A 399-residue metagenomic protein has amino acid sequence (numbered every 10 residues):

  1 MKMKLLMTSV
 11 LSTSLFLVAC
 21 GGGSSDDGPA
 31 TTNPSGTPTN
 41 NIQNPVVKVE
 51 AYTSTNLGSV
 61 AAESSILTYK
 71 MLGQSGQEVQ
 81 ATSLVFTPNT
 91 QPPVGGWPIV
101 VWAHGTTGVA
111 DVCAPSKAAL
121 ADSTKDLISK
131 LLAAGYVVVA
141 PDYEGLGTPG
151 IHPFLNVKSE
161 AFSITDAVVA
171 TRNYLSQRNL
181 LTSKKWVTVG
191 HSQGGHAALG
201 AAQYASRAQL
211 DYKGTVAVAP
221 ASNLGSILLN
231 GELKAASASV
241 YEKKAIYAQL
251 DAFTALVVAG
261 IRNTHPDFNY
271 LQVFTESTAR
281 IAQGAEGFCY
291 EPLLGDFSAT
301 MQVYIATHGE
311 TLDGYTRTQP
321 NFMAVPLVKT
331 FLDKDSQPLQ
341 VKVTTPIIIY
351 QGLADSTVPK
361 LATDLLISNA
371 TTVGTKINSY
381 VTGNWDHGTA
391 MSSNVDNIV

Functional and structural regions predicted by a protein language model:
F16-A19: C-terminal motif of bacterial Sec signal peptides marking the signal peptidase cleavage site
G22-G95: Catalytic-loop region of hydrolases
Q74-T82, F86-A133: Short, surface-exposed "cap/lid" segments of acyl-processing enzymes
F154-Q177: Alpha/beta-hydrolase active-site loop
A170-Y241: Primarily recognizes the serine-hydrolase "nucleophile elbow" in alpha/beta-hydrolase and SGNH/GDSL folds
A221-Q340: Accessory cap/linker subdomain of secreted extracellular hydrolases
A324, V328-L332, T357, L365 (+1 more regions): C-terminal catalytic histidine-bearing segment of alpha/beta-hydrolase fold enzymes
V343, I348-D355: Short beta-strand/loop motif that positions the catalytic acidic residue of the alpha/beta-hydrolase fold
